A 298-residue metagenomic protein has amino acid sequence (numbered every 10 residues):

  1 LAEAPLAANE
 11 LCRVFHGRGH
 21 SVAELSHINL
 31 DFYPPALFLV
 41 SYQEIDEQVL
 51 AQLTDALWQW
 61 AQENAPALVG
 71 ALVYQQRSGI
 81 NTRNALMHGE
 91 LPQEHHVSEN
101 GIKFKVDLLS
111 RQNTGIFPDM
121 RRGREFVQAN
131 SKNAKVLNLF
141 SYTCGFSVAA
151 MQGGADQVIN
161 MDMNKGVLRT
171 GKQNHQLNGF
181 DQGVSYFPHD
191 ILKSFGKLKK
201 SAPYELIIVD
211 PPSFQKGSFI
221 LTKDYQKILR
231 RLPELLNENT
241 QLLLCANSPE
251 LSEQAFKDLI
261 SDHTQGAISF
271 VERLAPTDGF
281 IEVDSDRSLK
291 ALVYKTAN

Functional and structural regions predicted by a protein language model:
L1-P34: Non-catalytic accessory regions of SAM-dependent methyltransferases
A23-E24, N29-D31, L50-F117, E125: Non-catalytic substrate-recognition/targeting regions of SAM-dependent transferases
N133-Y142: Conserved class I S-adenosyl-L-methionine
T143-A155: Conserved SAM-binding loop of SAM-dependent methyltransferases across substrates and taxa, primarily the Class I
Q157-D162: Conserved SAM-binding motif I beta-strand of class I
M163-I208: S-adenosyl-L-methionine
I191-H263: S-adenosylmethionine
F256-N298: Class I S-adenosyl-L-methionine
